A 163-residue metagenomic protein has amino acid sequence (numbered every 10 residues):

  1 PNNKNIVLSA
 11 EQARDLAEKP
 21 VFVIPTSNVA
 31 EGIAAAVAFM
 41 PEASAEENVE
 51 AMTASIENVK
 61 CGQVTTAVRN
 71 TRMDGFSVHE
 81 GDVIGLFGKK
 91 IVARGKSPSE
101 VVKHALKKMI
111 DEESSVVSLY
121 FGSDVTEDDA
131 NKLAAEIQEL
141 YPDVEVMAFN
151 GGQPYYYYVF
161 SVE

Functional and structural regions predicted by a protein language model:
P1-E163: N-terminal loops that bind phosphate or other acidic moieties and the adjacent beta-alpha structural core
